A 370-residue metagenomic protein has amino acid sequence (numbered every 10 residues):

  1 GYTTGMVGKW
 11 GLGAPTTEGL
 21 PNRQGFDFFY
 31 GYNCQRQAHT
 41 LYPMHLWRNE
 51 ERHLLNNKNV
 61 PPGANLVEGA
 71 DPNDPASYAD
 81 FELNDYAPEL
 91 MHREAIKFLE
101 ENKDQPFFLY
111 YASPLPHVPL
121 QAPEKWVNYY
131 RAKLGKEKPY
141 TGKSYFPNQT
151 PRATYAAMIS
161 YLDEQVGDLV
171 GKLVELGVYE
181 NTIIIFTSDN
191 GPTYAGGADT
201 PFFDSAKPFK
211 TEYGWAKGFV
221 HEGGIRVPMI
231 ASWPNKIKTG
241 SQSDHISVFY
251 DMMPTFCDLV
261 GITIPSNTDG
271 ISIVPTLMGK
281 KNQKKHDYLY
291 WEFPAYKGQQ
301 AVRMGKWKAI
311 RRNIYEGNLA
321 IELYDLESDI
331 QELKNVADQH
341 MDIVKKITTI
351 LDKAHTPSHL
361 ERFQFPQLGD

Functional and structural regions predicted by a protein language model:
G1-G5, Q24-D27, K103-L109, V178-I184 (+3 more regions): Loop/turn elements at helix/coil->beta-strand transitions in domains of secreted/extracellular proteins
K9, A79, A95, F108-Y111 (+3 more regions): A short aromatic-rich beta-strand->coil structural motif
K9-G11, P114, G191, K236: Catalytic metal-binding/acid-base residues of hydrolase active sites
L12-F107, S113-A122, G135, Y140-A156: Formylglycine-dependent
G19-A38, P192-E222, K236-S241, H245 (+3 more regions): C-terminal cap/loop subdomain of S1 sulfatases and analogous C-terminal strand-loop tails that border
Q24, Y86-R93, A153, S160-E164 (+8 more regions): A structural signal for well-ordered alpha-helical segments within the folded catalytic domains of diverse enzymes
P75-D80, P147-R152, F186, K210-W215 (+3 more regions): Flexible glycine/proline-enriched surface loops and loop-helix/loop-strand junctions
F107-A112, M158-A198: Metal-dependent active-site segment of extracytoplasmic phospho-/sulfohydrolases and closely related
